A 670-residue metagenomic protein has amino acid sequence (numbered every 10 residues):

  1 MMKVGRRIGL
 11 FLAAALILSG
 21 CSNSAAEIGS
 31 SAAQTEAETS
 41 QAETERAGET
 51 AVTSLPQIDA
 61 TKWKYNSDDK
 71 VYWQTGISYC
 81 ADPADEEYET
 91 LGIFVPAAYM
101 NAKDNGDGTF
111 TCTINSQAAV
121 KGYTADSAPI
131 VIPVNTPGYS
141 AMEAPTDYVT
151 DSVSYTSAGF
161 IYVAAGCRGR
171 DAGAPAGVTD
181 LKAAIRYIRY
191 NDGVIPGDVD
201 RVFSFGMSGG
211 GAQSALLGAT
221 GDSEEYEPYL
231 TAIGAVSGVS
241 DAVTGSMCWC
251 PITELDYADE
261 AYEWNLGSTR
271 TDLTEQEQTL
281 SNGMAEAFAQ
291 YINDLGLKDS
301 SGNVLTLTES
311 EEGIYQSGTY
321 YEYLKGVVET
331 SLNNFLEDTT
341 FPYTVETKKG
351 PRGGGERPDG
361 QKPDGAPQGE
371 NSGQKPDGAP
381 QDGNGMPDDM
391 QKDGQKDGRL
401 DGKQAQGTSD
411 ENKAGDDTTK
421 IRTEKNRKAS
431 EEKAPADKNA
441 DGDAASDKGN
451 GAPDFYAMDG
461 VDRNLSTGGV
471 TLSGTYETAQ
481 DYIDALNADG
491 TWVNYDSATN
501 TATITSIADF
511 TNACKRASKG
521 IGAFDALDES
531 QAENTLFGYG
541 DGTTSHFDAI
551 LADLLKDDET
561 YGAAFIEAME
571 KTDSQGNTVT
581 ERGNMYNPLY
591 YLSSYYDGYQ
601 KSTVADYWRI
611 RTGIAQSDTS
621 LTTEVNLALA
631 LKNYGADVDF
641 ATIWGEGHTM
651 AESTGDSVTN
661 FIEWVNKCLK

Functional and structural regions predicted by a protein language model:
L18-S40: Sec-dependent signal peptide cleavage junction
E36-A118: A domain-start/cap signature at the N-terminus of enzymes
L91, G106-S116, V120-P137, F203 (+1 more regions): Short beta-strand element of the alpha/beta-hydrolase
T124, P145-Y162: Short amphipathic alpha-helix adjacent to the substrate-entry channel of hydrolases
A141-D151, C167, T622: The serine-hydrolase catalytic nucleophile loop
G173-V194, T659-E663: Alpha/beta-hydrolase active-site loop
Y190-T269, T347-G355, D416, K420-E432 (+2 more regions): Primarily recognizes the serine-hydrolase "nucleophile elbow" in alpha/beta-hydrolase and SGNH/GDSL folds
R352-G354, D364, D393, D397-K670: C-terminal subdomain of alpha/beta-hydrolase-fold enzymes, centered on the catalytic histidine and its supporting
